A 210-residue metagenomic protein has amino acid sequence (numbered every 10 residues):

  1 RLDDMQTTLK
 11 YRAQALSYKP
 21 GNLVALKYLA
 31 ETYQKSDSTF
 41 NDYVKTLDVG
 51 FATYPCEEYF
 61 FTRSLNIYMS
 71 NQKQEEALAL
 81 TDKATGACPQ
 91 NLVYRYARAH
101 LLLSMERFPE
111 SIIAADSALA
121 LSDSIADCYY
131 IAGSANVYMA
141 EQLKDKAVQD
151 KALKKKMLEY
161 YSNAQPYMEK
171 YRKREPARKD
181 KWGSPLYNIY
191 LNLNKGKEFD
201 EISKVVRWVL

Functional and structural regions predicted by a protein language model:
L2, Y33-Q34, Y68, L102 (+3 more regions): Residue at a conserved register position within TPR or TPR-like alpha-solenoid repeats
D3, D37-S38, Q72, E106 (+1 more regions): Residue-level detector of the short coil/turn that links helix A to helix B within each tetratricopeptide repeat
A13-S17, D48-A52, D82-A87, I113-A120 (+3 more regions): Conserved structural position within tetratricopeptide repeats
P20-G21, Y54-C56, P89-Q90, D123-S124 (+1 more regions): Short coil turns that delineate tetratricopeptide repeat
A25, Y59-F60, Y94, D127-C128 (+1 more regions): TPR alpha-solenoid repeat register
L29, R63-S64, A97-R98, A132 (+2 more regions): Structural register within alpha-helical repeat arrays
V137-Y167: Short coil/linker segments at helix-helix boundaries
